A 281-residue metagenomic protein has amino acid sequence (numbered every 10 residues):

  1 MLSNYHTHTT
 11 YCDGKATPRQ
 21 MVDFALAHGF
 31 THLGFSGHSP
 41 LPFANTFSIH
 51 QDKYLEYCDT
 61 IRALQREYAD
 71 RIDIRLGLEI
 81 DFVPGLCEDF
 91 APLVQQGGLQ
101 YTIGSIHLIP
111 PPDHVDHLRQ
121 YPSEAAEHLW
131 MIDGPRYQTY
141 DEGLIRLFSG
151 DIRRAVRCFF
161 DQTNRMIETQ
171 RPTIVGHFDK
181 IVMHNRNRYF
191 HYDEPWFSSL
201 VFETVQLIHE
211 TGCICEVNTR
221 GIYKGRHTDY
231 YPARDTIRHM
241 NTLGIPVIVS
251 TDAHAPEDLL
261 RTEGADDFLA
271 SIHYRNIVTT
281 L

Functional and structural regions predicted by a protein language model:
M1-P84, E88-D89, V94, V182-E203 (+6 more regions): An N-terminally biased module of ancient metal coordination in phosphate/nucleic-acid-related enzymes
M1-S3, I174, C213: Protein kinase-like catalytic core scaffold
L33-F35, T102, V175, C215 (+1 more regions): Hydrophobic residues within beta-strands of alpha/beta enzymes
S36, S105, F178, N218 (+1 more regions): Conserved residues at the C-terminal ends of beta-strands
Y54-E210: Extended substrate/RNA-proximal surfaces in nucleic-acid metabolism proteins
Q100, T211-G212, A270-I277: Structural alpha-beta junctions
L200-I245: Glycine/small-residue-rich hydrophobic helix-like segments
A265: Extended, charge-rich, solvent-exposed interface segments
